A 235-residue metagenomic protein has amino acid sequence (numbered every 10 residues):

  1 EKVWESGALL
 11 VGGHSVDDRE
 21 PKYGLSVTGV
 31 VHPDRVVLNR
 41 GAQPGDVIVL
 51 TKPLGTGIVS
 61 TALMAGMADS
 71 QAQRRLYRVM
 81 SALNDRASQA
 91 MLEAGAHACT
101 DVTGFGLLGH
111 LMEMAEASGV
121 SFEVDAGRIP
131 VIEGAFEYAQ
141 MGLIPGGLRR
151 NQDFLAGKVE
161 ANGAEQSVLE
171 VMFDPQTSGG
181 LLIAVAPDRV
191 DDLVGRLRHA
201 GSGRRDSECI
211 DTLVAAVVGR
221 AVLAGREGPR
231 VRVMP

Functional and structural regions predicted by a protein language model:
E1-P235: Helix-biased detector of long, well-ordered alpha-helical tracts
